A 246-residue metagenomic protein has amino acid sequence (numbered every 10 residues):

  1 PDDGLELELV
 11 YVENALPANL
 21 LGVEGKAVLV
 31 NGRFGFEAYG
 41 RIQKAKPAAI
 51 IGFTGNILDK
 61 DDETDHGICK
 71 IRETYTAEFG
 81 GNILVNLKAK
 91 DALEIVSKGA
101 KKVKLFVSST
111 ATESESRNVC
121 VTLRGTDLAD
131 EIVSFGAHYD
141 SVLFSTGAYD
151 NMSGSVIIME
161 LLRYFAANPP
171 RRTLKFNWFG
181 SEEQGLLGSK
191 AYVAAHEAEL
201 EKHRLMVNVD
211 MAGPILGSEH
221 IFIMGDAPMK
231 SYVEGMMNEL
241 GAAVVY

Functional and structural regions predicted by a protein language model:
P1-I83, T146, V244: Extracellular/luminal Protease-associated
P1-N19, C69-A148, E160-A167, R171-T173 (+1 more regions): Soluble metallo-hydrolase cores and metallopeptidase-like ectodomains found primarily in the secretory/periplasmic
L9-Y11, A27-V30, A49-G52, L84-N86 (+5 more regions): Structural recognition of the beta-strand scaffold that forms the well-ordered cores of secreted hydrolase catalytic
R33-E37, N82, N86, A148-V156 (+3 more regions): Soluble non-cytosolic domains of exported or imported proteins
R33-F34, N56-I57, Y139-S141, N177-G185 (+1 more regions): Acidic, glycine-rich active-site loops and adjacent beta-strand->loop/helix elements that engage anionic groups
A38, Q43, D91-A92, G154-I157 (+5 more regions): Stable alpha-helical elements in mature extracytoplasmic
Y39-I50, C69-K70, T126, Y192-L200 (+1 more regions): Mature extracellular/periplasmic domains of secretome proteins
F179-Y246: Metal-dependent peptidase/peptidase-like ectodomains
